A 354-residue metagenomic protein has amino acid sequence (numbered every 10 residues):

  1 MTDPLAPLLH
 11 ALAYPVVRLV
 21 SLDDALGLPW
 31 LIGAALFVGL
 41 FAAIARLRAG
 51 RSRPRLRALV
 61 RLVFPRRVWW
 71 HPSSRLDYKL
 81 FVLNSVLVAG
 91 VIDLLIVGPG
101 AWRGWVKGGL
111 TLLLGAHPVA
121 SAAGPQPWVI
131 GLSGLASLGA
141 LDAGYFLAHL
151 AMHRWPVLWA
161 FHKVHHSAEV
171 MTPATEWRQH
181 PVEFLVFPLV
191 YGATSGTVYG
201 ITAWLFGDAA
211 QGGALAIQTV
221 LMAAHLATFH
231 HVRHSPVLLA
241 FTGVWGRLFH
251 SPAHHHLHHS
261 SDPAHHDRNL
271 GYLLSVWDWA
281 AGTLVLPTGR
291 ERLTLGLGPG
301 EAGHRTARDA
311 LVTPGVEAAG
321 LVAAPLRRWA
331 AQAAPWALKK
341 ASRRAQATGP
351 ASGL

Functional and structural regions predicted by a protein language model:
M1-L22: Short, strongly hydrophobic alpha-helical membrane anchors
D3-P4, L47-V63, L150-H166: Short, charged cytosolic
R18-D23, P65, W69, S73 (+7 more regions): Membrane-helix interfacial "entry" motifs
V20-A25, A210-G213: Interfacial loop-to-helix junctions that mark the boundaries of transmembrane helices in multi-pass membrane
L26-L114, S133-Y145: Specific transmembrane helices
R51-R55, G243, T348: Short, Lys/Arg-enriched, Gly/Pro-containing loop segments at transmembrane-helix junctions of multi-pass membrane
L83-L95, W102-W105, G115, V119-T294: Membrane-embedded catalytic scaffold of the fatty acid hydroxylase/desaturase
A216, P287-L354: A membrane-cytosol interface segment of integral membrane proteins
